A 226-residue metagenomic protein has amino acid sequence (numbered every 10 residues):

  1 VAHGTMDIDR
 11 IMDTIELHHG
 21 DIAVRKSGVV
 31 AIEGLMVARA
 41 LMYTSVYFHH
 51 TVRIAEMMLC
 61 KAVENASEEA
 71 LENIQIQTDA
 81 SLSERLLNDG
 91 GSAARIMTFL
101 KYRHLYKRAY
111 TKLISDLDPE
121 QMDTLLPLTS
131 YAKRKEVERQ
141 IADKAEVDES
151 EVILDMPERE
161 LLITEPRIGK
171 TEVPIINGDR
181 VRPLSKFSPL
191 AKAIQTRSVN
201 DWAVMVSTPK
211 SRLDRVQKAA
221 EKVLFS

Functional and structural regions predicted by a protein language model:
V1-S226: Histidine-centered, transition-metal-coordinating active-site segments
